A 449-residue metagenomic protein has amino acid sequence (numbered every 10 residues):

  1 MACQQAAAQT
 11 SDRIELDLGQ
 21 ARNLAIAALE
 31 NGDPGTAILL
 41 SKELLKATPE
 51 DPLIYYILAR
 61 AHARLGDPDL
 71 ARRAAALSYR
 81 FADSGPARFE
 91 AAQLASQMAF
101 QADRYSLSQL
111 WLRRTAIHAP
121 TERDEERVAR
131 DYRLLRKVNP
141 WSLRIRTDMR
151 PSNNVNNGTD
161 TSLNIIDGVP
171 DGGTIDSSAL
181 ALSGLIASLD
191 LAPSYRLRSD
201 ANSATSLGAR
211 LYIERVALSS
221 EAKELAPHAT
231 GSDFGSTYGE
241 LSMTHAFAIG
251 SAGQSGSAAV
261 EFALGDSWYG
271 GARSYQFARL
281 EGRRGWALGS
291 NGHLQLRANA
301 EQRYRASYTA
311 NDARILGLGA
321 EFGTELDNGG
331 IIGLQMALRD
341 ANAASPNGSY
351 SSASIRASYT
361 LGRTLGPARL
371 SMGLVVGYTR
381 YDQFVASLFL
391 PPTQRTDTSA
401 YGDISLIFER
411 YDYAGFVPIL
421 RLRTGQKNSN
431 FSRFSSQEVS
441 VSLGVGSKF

Functional and structural regions predicted by a protein language model:
T10-E15, G19, N23-L24, L29-L39 (+4 more regions): Outer-membrane beta-barrel initiation region
L65, A102, T147-N153, L197 (+14 more regions): Transmembrane beta-strands of outer-membrane beta-barrel pores
A179-L185, A229-T237, G270-F277, Y308-L316 (+3 more regions): Replace "Gram-negative outer membrane beta-barrel proteins" with "bacterial and organellar outer membrane beta-barrel
D200-T205, I249-A258, L288-L296, L326-L334 (+3 more regions): Repeated loop/turn-to-beta-strand initiation elements of outer-membrane beta-barrel proteins
S436-F449: Outer-membrane beta-barrel "beta-signal"
